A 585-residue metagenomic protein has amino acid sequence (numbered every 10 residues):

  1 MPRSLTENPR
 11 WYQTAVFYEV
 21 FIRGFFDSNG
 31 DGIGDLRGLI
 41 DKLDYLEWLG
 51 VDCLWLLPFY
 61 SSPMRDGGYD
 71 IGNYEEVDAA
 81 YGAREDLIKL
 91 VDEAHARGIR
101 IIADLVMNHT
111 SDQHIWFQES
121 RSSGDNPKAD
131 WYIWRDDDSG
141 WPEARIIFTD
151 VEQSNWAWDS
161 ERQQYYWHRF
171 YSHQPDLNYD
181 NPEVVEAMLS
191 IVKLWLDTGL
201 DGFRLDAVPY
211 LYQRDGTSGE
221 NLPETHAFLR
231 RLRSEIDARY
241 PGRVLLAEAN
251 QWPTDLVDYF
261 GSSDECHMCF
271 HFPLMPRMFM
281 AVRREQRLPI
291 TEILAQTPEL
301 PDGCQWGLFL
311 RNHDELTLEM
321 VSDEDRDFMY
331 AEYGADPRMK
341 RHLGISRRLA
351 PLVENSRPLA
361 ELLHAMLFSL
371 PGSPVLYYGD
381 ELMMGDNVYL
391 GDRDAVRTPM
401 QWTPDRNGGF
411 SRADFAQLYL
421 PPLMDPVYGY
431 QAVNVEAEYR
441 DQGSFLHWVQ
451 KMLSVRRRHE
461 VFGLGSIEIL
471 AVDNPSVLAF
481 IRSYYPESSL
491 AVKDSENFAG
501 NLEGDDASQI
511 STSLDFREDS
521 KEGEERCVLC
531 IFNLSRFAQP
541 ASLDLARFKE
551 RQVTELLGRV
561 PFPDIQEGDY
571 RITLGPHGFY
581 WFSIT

Functional and structural regions predicted by a protein language model:
M1-V492, F498, L502-T585: Active-site and adjacent substrate-binding regions of carbohydrate-active enzymes
